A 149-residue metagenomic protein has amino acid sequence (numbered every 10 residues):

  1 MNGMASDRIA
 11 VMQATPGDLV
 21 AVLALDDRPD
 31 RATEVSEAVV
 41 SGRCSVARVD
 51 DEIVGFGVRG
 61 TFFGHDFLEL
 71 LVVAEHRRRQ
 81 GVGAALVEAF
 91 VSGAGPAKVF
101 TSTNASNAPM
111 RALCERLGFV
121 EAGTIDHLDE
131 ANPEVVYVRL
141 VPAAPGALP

Functional and structural regions predicted by a protein language model:
M1-G17, R139-P149: Conserved N-terminal entry element of GNAT/NAT acetyltransferase domains
I9, Q13-L70, A74-H76, V87-E88 (+1 more regions): Acetyl-CoA-dependent GNAT
S45-R48, V135-L140: Short beta-strand element of the conserved SAM-dependent methyltransferase core
V73, R79-S92, A112-R116: Conserved acetyl-CoA-binding loop-helix of GNAT-fold acetyltransferases
G93-A105: Conserved GNAT acetyl-CoA-binding A-motif
F100-S102, V120-V136: Conserved catalytic-core motifs of GNAT/GCN5-like acyltransferases
A108-D126: Conserved N-terminal glycine/acidic-rich loop preference
